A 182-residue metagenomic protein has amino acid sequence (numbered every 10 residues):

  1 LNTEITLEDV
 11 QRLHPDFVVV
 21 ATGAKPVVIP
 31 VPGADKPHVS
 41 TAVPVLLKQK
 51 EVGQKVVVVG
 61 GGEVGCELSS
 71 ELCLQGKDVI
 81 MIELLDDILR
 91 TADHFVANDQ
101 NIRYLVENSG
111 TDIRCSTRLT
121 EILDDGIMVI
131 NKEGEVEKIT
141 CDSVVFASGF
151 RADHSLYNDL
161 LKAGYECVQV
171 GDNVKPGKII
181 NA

Functional and structural regions predicted by a protein language model:
L1-V28, A34-Q54, L74-D159: A Rossmann-like FAD-binding core segment of flavoenzymes
G60-E63, G149: Glycine-rich Rossmann-fold phosphate-binding loop(s) that bind the pyrophosphate of adenine dinucleotide cofactors
G62, L85, N173: Residue-level signal for short, function-critical loop segments
E63-Q75: N-terminal Rossmann-like FAD-binding beta1-loop-alpha1 element of flavoenzymes
C66-L68, L89-D99, L161-K162, V168-A182: A conserved FAD-binding loop/helix module that cradles the flavin
